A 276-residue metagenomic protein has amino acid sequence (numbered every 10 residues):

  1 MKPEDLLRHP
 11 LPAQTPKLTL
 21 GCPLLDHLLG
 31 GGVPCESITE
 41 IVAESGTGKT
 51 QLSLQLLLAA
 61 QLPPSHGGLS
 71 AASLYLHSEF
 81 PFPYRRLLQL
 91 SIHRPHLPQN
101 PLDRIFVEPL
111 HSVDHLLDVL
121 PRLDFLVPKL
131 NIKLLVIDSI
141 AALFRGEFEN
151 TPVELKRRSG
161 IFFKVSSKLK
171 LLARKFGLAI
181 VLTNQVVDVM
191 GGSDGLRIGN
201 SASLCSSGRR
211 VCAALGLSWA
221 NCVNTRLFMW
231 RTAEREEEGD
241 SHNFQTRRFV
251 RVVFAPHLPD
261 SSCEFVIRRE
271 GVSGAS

Functional and structural regions predicted by a protein language model:
M1-N100, R104: The Walker A/P-loop phosphate-binding site
L18, C22, D26, C35 (+6 more regions): Amphipathic alpha-helical transducer elements in NTP-driven molecular machines
L25, I41, L87, I105 (+4 more regions): Conserved RecA-like P-loop NTPase ATPase core
L28-G32, E44, A59-G67, L90-L97 (+7 more regions): Conserved, well-folded catalytic cores of nucleic-acid-processing and energy-transducing macromolecular machines
I38, S70, L102-R104, L134 (+3 more regions): Beta-strand-rich binding-surface signature of beta-sandwich/beta-barrel folds used to engage anionic ligands
G46, F80, H111-V113, A141-A142 (+3 more regions): Conserved beta-strand elements of beta-rich interaction domains across eukaryotes, especially beta-propellers
G68-K156: Conserved inter-motif catalytic segment of the P-loop NTP-binding fold
S159-F163, S167, L171-S276: Phosphate-binding/switch region of NTP-binding enzymes
